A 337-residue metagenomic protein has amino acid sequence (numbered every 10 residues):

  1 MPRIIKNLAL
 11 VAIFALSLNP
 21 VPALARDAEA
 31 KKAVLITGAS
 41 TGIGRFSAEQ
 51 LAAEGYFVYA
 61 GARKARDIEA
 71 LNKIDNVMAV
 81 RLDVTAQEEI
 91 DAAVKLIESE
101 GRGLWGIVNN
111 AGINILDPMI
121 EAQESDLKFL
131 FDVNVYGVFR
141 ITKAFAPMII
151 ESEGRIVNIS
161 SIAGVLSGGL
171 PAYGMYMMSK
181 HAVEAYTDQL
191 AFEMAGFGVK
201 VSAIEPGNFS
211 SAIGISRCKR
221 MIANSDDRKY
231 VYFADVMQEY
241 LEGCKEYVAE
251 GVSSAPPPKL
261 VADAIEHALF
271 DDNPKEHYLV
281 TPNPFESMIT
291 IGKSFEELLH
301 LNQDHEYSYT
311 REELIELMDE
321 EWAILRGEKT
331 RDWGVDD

Functional and structural regions predicted by a protein language model:
S40-T41: Conserved glycine-rich cofactor-binding loop
D75-E88: Rossmann-fold cofactor-recognition segment
N110-I115: Conserved NAD(P)H cofactor-binding loop of Rossmann-fold oxidoreductase domains
P118-M119, D126-K128: Substrate-binding pocket helix/loop in short-chain dehydrogenase/reductase
T142, S179: Active-site helix of classical SDR
S161: Residue(s) in the substrate-gating loop at a strand-loop-helix junction that position the organic substrate next
F197-E250: C-terminal beta-strand-loop-alpha-helix "lid" module of Rossmann-like NAD(P)-dependent dehydrogenases
